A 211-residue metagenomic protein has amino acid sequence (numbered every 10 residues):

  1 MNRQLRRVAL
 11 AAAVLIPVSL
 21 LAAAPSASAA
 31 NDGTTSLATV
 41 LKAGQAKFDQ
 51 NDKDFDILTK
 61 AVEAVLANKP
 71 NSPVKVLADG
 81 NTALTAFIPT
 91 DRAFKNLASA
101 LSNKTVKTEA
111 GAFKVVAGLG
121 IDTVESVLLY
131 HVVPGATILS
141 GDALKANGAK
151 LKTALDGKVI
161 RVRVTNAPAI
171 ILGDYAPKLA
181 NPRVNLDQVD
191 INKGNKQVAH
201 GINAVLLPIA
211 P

Functional and structural regions predicted by a protein language model:
N2-P211: Mature, structured domains of secreted/extracytosolic soluble proteins
